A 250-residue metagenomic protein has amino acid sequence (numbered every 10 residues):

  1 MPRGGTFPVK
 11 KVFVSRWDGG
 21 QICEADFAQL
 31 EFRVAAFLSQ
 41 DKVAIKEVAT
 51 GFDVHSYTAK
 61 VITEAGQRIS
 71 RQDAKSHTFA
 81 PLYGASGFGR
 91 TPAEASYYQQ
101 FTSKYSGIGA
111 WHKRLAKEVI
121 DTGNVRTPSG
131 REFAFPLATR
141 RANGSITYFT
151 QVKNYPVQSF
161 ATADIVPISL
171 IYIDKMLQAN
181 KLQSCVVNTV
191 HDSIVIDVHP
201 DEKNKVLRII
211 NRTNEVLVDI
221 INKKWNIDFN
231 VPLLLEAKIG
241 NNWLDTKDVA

Functional and structural regions predicted by a protein language model:
M1-A250: Conserved catalytic core of nucleotide polymerization and phosphodiester-bond processing enzymes
